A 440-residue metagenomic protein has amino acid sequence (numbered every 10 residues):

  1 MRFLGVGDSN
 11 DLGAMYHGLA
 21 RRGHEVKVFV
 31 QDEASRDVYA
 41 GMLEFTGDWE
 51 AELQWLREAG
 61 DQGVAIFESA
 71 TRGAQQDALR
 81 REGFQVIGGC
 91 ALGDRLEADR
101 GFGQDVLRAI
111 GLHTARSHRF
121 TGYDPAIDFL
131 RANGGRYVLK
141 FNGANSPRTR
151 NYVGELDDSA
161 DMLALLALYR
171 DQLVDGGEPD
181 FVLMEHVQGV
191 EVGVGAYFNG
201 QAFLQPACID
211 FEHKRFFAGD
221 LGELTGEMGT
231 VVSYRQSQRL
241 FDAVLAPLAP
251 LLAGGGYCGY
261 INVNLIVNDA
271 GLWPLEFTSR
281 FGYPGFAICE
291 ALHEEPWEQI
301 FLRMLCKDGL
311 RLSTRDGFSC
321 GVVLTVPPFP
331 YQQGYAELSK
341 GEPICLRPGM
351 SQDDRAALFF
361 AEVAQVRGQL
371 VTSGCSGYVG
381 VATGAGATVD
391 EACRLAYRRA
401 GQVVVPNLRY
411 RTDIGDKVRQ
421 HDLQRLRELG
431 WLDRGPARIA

Functional and structural regions predicted by a protein language model:
M1-L92: ATP-binding N-terminal substructure of ATP-dependent carboxylate-amine bond-forming enzymes
L4-G7, E52, A98-D180, F211 (+1 more regions): Active-site nucleotide/adenylate-binding loops and adjacent lid/helix of ATP-dependent enzymes
R150-I288: Internal nucleotide-binding/catalytic subdomain
V174-D175, R398-I414: Short arginine-rich
G229-S233, Y378-G386: Short, well-ordered beta-strand elements within core beta-sheets of diverse protein domains
F241-I261, T278-R355, V366: Active-site "cap" helix and flanking loop/linker of ATP-utilizing ligase/carboxylase catalytic domains
I414-A440: A cross-kingdom feature marking charged/low-complexity
